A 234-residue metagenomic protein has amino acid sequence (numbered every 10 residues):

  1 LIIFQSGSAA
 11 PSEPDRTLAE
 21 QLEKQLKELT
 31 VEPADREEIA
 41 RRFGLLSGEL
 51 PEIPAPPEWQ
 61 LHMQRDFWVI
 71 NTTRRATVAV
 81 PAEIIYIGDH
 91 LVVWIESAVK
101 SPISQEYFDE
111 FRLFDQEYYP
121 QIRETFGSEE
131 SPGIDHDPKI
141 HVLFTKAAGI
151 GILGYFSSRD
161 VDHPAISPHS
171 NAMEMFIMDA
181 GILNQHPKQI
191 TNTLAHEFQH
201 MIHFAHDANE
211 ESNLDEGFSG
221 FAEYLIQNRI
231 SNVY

Functional and structural regions predicted by a protein language model:
L1-E83: N-terminal low-structure segments adjacent to metalloprotease catalytic domains across cellular compartments
I87-F218, A222, I226-Y234: Juxtacatalytic substrate-recognition/specificity segment
